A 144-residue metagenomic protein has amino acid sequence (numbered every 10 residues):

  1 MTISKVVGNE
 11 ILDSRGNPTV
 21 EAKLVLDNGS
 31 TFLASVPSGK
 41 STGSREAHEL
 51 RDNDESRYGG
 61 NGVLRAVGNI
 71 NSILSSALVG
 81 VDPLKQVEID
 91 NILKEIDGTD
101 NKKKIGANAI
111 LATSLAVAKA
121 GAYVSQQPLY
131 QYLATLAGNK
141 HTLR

Functional and structural regions predicted by a protein language model:
M1-T19: Short, Gly/Pro- and small/polar-rich lid/capping loops
I3-S4, N28, D97: Short, functionally important structural connectors and interaction interfaces within domains
V20-N28, F32-S38: Short beta-strand elements
T31-F32, K102, Y130, R144: Structural motif
K40-Q127, Q131, T135-L136: Metal- or metallocofactor-binding catalytic centers and their adjacent structured scaffolds across diverse enzyme
A137-R144: Short, intrinsically disordered, charge-balanced linker/junction segments flanking boundaries in proteins
